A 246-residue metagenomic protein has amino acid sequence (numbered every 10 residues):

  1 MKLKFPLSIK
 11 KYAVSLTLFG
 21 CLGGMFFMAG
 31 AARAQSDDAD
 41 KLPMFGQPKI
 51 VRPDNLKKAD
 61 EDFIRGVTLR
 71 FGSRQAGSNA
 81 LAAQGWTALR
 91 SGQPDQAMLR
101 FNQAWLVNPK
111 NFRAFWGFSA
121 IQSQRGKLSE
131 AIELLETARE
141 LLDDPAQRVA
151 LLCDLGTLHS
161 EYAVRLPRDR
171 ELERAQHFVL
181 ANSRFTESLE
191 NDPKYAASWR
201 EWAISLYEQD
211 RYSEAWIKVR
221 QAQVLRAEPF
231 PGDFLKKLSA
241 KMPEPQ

Functional and structural regions predicted by a protein language model:
A32-S91: N-terminal leader/linker segments that initiate helical-solenoid repeat arrays
Q75-L89, W116, V149, C153 (+2 more regions): Alpha-helical tetratricopeptide repeat
G77, N111, P145-R148, Y195 (+1 more regions): Residue-level recognition of tetratricopeptide repeat
R90, Q124, E161, E208 (+1 more regions): Register position in tetratricopeptide repeats
R113-G117, R148-D154, A197-I204, I217 (+1 more regions): Alpha-solenoid helical repeat scaffolds
G117-D192, A197: Alpha-helical adaptor scaffolds
E136-L141, Q176-E187, Y207-F230: TPR/TPR-like (Sel1-like) alpha-helical repeat modules
